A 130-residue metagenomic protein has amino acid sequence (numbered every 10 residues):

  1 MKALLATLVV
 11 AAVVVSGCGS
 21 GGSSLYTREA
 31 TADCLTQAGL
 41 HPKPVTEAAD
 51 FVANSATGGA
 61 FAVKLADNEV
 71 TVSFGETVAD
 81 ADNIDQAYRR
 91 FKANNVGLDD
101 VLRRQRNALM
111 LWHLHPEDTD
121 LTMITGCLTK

Functional and structural regions predicted by a protein language model:
M1-L8: Sec-dependent signal peptide recognition, specifically the positively charged N-region followed immediately by
V14-G17: C-terminal motif of bacterial Sec signal peptides marking the signal peptidase cleavage site
G19-G22: Bacterial signal peptide processing site
T27, T31, D80, I84-A87 (+2 more regions): Stable alpha-helical elements in mature extracytoplasmic
A30, C34-A38, M123-K130: Generic non-transmembrane alpha-helical segments
C34-V70, N83-L98: Short, compositionally biased low-complexity segments enriched in polar/charged residues
L65-D82, A108, W112: A short acidic-to-branched-hydrophobic micro-motif
K92-K130: A short, solvent-exposed beta-edge/loop patch
